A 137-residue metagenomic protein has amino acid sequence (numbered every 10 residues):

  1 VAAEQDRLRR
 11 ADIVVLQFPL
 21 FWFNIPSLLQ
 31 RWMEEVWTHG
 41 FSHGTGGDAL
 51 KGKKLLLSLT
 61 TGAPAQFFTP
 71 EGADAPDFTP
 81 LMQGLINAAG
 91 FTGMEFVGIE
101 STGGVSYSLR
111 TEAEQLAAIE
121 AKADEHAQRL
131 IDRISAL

Functional and structural regions predicted by a protein language model:
A2-I86: Helix-loop-strand module that forms the ligand-binding subsite of alpha/beta enzymes
A75, M82-L137: Glycine-rich phosphate/pyrophosphate-binding loop and the adjoining helix
